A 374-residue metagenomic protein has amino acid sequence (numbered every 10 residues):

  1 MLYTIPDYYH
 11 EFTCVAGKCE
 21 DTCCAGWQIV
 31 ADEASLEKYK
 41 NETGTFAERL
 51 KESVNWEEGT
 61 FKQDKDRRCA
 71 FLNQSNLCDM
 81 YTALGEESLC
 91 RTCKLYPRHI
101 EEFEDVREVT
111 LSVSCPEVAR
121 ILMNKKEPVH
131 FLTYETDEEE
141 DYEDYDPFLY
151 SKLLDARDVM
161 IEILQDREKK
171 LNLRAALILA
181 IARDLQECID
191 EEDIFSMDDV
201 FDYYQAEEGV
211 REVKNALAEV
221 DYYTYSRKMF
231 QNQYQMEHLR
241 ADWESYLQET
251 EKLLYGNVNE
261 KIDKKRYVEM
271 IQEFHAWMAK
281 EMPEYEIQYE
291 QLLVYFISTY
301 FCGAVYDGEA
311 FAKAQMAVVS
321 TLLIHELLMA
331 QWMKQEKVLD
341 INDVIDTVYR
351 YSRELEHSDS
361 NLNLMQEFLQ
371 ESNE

Functional and structural regions predicted by a protein language model:
M1-A47: General N-terminal leader/first-domain-start detector
T4-I5, Q74, A304-Y306: Short linear interaction motifs
E11-C19, P128-L132, Y223, F296: Short, compositionally biased low-complexity segments
E11-I29, K62-H99, S112-A119: Local cysteine-cluster metal-coordination motifs and their immediate loop/turn environment, predominantly Fe-S cluster
C14, A83, D146, Y150 (+1 more regions): Short, charged/polar micro-motifs that form catalytic or ligand-binding hotspots
W27-D66, A70-S75: Membrane helical hairpin/interfacial module
L84-I181: Internal, well-ordered alpha/beta segment that forms a basic, Gly-enriched binding/recognition surface
K170-E374: Hydrophobic, aromatic-lined core segments that form the binding pocket/scaffold for planar heteroaromatic ligands
